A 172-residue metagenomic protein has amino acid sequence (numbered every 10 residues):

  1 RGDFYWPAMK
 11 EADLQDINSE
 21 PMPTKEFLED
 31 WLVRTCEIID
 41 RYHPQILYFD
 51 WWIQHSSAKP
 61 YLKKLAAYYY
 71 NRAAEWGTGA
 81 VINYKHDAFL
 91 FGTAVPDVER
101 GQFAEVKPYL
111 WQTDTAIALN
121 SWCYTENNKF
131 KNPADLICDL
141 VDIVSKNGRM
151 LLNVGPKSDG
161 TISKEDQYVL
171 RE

Functional and structural regions predicted by a protein language model:
R1-E172: Mature catalytic domains of secreted/periplasmic carbohydrate-active enzymes
